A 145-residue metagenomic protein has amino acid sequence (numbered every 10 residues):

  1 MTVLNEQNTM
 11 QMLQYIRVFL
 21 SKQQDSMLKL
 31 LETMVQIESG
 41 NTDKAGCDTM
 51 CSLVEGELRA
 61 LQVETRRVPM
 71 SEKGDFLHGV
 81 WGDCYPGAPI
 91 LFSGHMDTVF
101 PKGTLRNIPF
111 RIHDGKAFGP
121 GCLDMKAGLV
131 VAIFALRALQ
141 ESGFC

Functional and structural regions predicted by a protein language model:
N8-P120, E141-C145: Acidic/His- and Gly-rich active-site-bordering loop/insert found across diverse amide/peptide-bond hydrolases
K126-C145: Acidic/histidine-rich catalytic neighborhood of metal-dependent amide-processing enzymes
